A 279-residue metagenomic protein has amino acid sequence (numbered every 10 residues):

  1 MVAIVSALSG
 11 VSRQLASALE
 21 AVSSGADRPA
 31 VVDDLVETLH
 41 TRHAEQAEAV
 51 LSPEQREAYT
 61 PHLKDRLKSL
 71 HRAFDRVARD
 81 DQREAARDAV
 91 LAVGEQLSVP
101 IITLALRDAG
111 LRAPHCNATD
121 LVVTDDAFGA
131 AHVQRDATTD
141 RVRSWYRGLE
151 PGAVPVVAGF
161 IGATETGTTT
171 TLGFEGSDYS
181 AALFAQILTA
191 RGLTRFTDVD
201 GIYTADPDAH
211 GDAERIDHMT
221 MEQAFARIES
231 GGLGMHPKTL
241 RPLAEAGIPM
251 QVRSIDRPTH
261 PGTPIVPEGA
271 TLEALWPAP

Functional and structural regions predicted by a protein language model:
M1-L240: Nucleotide/pyrophosphate-binding catalytic subdomain
L97, R257-P258, P267: Conserved ATP-utilizing enzyme core subdomain
H132, G211, M250, G269-A270: Alpha-helix boundary/capping detector
H236, G247-S254: Acidic/polar loop patches that form or flank catalytic/metal-binding clefts of enzymes that bind anionic ligands
L243: Acidic-aromatic/histidine active-site loop/patch
Q251-V252, D256, H260, P279: Membrane-interfacial segments at transmembrane helix termini in multi-pass membrane proteins
P264-P279: A conserved regulatory-domain signal marking ACT and ACT-like small-molecule sensing domains and adjacent regulatory
